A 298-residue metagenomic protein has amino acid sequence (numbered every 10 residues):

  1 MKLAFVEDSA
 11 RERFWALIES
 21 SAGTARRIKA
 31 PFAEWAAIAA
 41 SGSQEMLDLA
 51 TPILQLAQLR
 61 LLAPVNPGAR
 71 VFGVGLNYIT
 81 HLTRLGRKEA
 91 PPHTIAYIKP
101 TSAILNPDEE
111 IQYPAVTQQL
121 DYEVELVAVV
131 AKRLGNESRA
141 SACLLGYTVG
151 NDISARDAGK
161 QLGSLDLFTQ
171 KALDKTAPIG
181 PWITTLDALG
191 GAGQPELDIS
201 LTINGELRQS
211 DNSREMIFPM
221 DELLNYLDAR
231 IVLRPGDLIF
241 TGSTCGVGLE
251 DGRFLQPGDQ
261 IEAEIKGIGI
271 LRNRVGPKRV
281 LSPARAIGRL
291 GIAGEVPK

Functional and structural regions predicted by a protein language model:
M1-H93, Q260-E262, R279-A284, G288-K298: N-terminal non-catalytic cap/leader segment that marks the start of a structured domain
A4, L61-A63, R84-G86, I111-L120 (+5 more regions): A generic local secondary-structure boundary/capping motif
F5, T51-L54, H81, R156-K298: Catalytic-pocket segment enriched in acidic/His residues
S9, S21-A22, A131-G135, I153 (+3 more regions): Short loop segments at secondary-structure junctions
R26-I28, A33, I98-I111, V116: A glycine-rich (often HGG/GG-containing) alpha/beta subdomain
K88-P107, Y122, P257-G267: Structural signature of FAD isoalloxazine-binding scaffolds in flavoprotein oxidoreductases
E125-V127, T148, S200: Residues embedded in well-ordered beta-strands
V130, E137-I153: RNA pseudouridine synthases
